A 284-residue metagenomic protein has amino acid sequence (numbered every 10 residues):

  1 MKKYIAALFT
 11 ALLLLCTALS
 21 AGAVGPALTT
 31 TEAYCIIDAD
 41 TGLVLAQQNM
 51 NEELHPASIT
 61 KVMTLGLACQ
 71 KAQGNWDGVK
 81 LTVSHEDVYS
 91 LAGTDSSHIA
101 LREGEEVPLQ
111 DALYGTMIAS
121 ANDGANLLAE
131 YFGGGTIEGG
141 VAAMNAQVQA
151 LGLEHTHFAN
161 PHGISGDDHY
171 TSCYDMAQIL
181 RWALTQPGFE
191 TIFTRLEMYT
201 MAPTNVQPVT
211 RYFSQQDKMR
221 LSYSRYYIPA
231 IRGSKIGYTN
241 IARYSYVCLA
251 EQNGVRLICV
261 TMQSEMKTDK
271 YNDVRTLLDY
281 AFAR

Functional and structural regions predicted by a protein language model:
K2-A23: Sec-dependent N-terminal signal peptides of Gram-positive bacterial secreted proteins and lipoproteins
K2-K3, K61, K235: A general lysine-centric signal
A7-L8, H55, T261-S264: A general, composition-driven signal for non-globular sequence regions
G22-Y174, A183-P187, Q252: Active-site-adjacent loops and short helices of periplasmic peptidoglycan-processing enzymes
P26-A33, G133-R284: Penicillin-recognizing serine hydrolase domain
